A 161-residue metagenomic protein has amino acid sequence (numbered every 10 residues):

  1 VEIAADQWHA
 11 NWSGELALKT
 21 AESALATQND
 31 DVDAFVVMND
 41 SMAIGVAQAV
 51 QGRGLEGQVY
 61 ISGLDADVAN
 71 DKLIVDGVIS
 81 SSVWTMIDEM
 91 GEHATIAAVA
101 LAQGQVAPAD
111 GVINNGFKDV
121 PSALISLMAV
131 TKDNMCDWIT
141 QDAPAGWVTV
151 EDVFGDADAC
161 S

Functional and structural regions predicted by a protein language model:
V1-S161: A residue-level marker of the well-folded mature domains of exported/periplasmic proteins
